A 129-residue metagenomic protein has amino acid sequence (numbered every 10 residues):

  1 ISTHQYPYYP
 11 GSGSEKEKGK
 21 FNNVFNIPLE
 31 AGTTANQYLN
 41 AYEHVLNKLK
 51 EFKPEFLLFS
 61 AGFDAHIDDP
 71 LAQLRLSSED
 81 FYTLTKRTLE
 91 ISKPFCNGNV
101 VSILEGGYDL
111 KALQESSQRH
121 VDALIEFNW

Functional and structural regions predicted by a protein language model:
I1-R87, K93-P94, V121-D122: Conserved alpha-helical scaffold segments that buttress catalytic/binding sites
F56, V101-S102: Beta-strand segments within the central parallel beta-sheet cores of soluble alpha/beta enzyme folds
H66-D69, N99, D109-L113: Short active-site-adjacent structural elements
S77-S78, L110-F127: Short, electropositive alpha-helical surface patch
S92-V100: A short helix->loop->beta-strand "cap" motif at the edges of active sites that frequently abuts
